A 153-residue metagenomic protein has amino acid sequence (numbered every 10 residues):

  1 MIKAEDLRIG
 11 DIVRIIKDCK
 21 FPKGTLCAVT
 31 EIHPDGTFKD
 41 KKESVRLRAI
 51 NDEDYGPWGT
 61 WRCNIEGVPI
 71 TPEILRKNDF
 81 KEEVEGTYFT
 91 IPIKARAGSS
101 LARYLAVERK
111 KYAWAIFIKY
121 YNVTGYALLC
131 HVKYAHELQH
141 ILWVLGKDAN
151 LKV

Functional and structural regions predicted by a protein language model:
M1-I9: Mixed-charge, Lys/Arg-rich low-complexity intrinsically disordered regions
E5, G24, V45, E73 (+6 more regions): Intrinsic-disorder/low-complexity peptide segments enriched for small residues
G10-I12, I70-A97: Amphipathic alpha-helical oligomerization segments
I12, K20-G36: Short beta-strand-centered aromatic/proline hotspots
H33-R62, V84-A127, K133: Acidic, low-complexity, intrinsically disordered interaction modules
N51-K81, A127-D148, K152-V153: Intrinsically disordered, low-complexity, charged/polar segments
